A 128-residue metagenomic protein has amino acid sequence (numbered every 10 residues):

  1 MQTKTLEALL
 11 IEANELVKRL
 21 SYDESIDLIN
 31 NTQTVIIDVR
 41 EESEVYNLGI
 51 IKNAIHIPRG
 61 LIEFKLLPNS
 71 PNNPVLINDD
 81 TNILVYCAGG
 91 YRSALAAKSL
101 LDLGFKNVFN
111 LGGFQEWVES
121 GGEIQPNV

Functional and structural regions predicted by a protein language model:
M1-T34, E42-N82, Y91-V128: Rhodanese-like catalytic fold shared by cysteine-dependent sulfurtransferases and DSP/PTP-type phosphatases
I37: Active-site flanking residues adjacent to catalytic metal/cofactor-binding acidic residues
Y86: Short, surface-exposed ligand- or partner-binding patches at beta-edge/loop junctions that are enriched in aromatics
